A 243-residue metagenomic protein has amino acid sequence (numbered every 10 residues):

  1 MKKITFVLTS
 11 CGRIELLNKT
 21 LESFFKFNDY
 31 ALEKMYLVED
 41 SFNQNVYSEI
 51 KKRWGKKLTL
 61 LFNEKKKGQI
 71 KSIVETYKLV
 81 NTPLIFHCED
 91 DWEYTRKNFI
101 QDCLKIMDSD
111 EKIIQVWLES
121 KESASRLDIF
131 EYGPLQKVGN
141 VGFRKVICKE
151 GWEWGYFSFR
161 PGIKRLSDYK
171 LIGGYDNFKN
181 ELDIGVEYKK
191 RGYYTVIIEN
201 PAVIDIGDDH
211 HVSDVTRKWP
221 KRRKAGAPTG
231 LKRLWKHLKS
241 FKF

Functional and structural regions predicted by a protein language model:
M1-E22: N-proximal low-complexity "stem/linker" segments adjacent to membrane-targeting elements
K19, W154-F243: C-terminal catalytic/acceptor-binding lobe
E22-L32: Short, acidic, metal-binding catalytic loop of nucleotide-sugar glycosyltransferases
L37-Y47: A conserved acidic beta->alpha catalytic loop
E64-L79: Glycine-rich, basic loop-to-helix element that forms the pyrophosphate-binding segment of sugar-nucleotide handling
P83-E93: Short beta-strand-to-loop acidic/aromatic patch adjacent to the donor-nucleotide binding site
K97-L118: Conserved donor-nucleotide/metal-binding helix-loop-beta segment in metal-dependent transferases, i.e., the alpha-helix
V116-E131: Short beta-strand-to-loop element that shapes/binds the nucleotide-sugar donor at the catalytic cleft/hinge
